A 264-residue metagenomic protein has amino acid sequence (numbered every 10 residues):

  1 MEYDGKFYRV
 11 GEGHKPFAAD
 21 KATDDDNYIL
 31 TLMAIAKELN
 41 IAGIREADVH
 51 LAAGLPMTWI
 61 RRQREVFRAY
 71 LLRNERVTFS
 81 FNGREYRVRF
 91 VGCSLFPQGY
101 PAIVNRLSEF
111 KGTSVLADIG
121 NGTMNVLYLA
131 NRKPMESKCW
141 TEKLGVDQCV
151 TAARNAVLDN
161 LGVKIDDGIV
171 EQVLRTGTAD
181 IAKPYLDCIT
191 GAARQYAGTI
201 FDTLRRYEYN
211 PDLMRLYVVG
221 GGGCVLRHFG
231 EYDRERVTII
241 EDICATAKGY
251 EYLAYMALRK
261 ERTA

Functional and structural regions predicted by a protein language model:
M1-S114, K133-Q148, G168-A264: Nucleotide/phosphate-binding catalytic cleft detector across ATP-hydrolyzing and phosphate-transferring enzymes
A117: Phosphate-handling catalytic cores of nucleic-acid transaction enzymes
N121: Acyl-donor-binding surface of acyltransferase catalytic domains
M124-Y128: Short beta-strand scaffold segments in enzyme catalytic cores
L161-I165, I169: Short, basic interhelical loop/turn and adjoining N-cap of the next helix at nucleic-acid- or acidic-partner-contacting
